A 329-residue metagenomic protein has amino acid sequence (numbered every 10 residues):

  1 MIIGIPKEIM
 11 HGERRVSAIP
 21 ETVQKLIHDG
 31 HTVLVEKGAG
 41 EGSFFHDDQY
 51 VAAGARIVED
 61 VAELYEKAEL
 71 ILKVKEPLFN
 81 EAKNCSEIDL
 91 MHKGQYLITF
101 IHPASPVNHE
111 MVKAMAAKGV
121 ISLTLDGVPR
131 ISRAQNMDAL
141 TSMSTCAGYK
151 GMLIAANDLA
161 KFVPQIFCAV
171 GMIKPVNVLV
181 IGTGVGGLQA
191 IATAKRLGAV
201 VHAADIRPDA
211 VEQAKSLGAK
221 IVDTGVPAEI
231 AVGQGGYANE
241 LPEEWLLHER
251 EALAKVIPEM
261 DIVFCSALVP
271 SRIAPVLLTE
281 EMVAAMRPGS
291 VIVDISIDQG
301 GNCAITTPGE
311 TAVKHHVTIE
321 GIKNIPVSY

Functional and structural regions predicted by a protein language model:
I2-A114, K118: An N-terminal-biased, well-structured beta-alpha scaffold segment characteristic of Rossmann-like dinucleotide-binding
P6-K7, H11-F44, P164-E259: Glycine-rich phosphate/diphosphate-binding loop of Rossmann-like nucleotide-binding domains
E8-M10, K37-G40, A62, E76-P77 (+8 more regions): Short, ordered loop/turn segments at secondary-structure junctions
G54-E69, P77, V232-A284, I322: A structured beta-alpha segment of the ubiquitous adenosine-cofactor-binding alpha/beta core
L64-Y65, D89-H92, A114, V170-K174 (+5 more regions): Solvent-exposed alpha-helices and their adjacent loops that cap or buttress functional pockets in soluble metabolic
N80-E81, G186-T193, V211-E212, R272-L277 (+1 more regions): Short glycine/serine/threonine-rich phosphate/pyrophosphate-binding segments that cradle anionic phosphate groups
L90-D126, I262-I322: ADP-ribose/adenylate-binding Rossmann-like module
D126-F167, S296-I297, G301-Y329: Adenosine-phosphate binding glycine-rich loop
